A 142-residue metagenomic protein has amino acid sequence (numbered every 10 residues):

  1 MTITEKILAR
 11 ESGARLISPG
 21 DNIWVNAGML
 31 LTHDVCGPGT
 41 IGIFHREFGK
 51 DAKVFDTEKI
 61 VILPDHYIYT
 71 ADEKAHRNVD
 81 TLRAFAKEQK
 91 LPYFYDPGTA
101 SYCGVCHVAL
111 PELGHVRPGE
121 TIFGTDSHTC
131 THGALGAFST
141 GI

Functional and structural regions predicted by a protein language model:
M1-I142: Fe-S-dependent hydro-lyases/dehydratases of central metabolism
